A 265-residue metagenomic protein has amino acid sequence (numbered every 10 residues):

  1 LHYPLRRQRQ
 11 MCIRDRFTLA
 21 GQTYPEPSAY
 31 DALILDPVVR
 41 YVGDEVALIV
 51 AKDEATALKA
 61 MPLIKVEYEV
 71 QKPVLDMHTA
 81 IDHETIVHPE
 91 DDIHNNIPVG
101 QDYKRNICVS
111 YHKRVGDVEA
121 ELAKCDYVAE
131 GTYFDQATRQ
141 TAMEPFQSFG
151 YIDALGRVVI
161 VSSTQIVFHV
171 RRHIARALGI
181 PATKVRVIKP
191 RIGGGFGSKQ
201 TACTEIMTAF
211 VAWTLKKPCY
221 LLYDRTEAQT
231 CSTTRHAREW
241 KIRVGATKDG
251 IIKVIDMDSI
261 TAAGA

Functional and structural regions predicted by a protein language model:
L1-H2, R6: Short, exposed "boundary/linker" segments that immediately precede the start of a downstream structural module
R7-Q10, L48-Y68, Q147-L215, T261 (+1 more regions): Alpha-helical support elements that line or immediately flank enzyme active sites and cofactor-binding pockets
R7-Q10, R14-G100, V128, T214: Flexible, low-hydrophobicity surface segments
R14-A20, H83-I86, T138-M143, G195-K199 (+1 more regions): Short, solvent-exposed polar/charged micro-motifs at secondary-structure junctions
E26-A57, F196-K248: Glycine-rich and small/hydrophobic secondary-structure elements
A29, T56-A80, V109-Y111, G131 (+3 more regions): Gly/Pro-rich active-site capping loops and adjacent beta-alpha segments that organize cofactor/substrate pockets
V87-L178: Helix-loop-helix junctions that connect adjacent transmembrane helices in secondary transporters/permeases, recognized
T183-P190, K217-T226, K253-D258: Beta-strand segments within the central parallel beta-sheet cores of soluble alpha/beta enzyme folds
